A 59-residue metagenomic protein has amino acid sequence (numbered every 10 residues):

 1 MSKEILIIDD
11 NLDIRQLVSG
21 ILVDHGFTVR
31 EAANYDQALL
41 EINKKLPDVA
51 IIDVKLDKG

Functional and structural regions predicted by a protein language model:
M1-L6: Non-catalytic signal-transmission and effector/linker regions of two-component phosphorelay proteins
D9: Conserved acidic carboxylate
L12-R30: Two-component/phosphorelay signaling modules centered on CheY-like receiver
V23, P47-D48, G59: Residue-level marker of structural boundaries
E31-V49: Acidic, metal-coordinating helix/loop segments flanking the phosphotransfer/catalytic sites of two-component signaling
I52: Redox-cofactor binding/interface segments in oxidoreductases and associated redox assembly factors
K55-D57: The short loop immediately C-terminal to the conserved phospho-acceptor aspartate in CheY-like receiver
